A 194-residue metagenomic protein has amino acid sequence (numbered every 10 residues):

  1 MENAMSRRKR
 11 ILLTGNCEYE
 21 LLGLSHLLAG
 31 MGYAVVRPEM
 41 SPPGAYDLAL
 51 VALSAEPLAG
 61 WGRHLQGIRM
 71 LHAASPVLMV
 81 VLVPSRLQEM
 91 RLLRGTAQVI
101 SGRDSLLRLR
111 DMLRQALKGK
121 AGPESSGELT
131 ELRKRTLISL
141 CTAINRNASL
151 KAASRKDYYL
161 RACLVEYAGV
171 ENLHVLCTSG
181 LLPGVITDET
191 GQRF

Functional and structural regions predicted by a protein language model:
M1-L93: DNA-contacting interfaces and partner/effector-binding or oligomerization modules in DNA-centric proteins
H26, D111, I138, Y159 (+1 more regions): DNA-binding alpha-helical recognition surfaces that contact promoter or target DNA
G60, H72-E131, P183-F194: Linker/hinge segments immediately adjacent to helix-turn-helix/homeobox DNA-binding domains
R103, A143, Y167-E171: Residues at alpha-helix boundaries and the short loops/turns that link adjacent helices
P123-A162: Helix-turn-helix DNA-binding segment
V165-F194: Basic, Lys/Arg-enriched C-terminal extension of HTH/homeodomain DNA-binding domains
